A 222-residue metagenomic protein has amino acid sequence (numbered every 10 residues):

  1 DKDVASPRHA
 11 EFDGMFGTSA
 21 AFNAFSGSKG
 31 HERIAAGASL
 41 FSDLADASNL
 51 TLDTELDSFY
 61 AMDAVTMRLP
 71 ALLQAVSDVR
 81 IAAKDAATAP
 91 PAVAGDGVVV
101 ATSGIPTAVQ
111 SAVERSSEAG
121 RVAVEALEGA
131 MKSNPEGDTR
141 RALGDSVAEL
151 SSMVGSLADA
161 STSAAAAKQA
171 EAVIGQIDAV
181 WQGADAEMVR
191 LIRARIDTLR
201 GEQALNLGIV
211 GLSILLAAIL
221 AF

Functional and structural regions predicted by a protein language model:
D1-F222: Hydrophobic alpha-helical segments
